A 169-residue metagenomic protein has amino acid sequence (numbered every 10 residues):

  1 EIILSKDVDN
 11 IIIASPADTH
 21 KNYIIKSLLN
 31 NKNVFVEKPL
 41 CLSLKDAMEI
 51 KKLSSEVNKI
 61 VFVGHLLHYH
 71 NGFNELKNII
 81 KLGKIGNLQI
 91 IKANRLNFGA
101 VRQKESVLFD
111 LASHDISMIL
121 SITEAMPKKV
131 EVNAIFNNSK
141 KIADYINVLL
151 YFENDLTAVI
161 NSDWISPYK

Functional and structural regions predicted by a protein language model:
E1-L4: Short acidic low-complexity segments
D7, S15-P16, S162-W164: Short glycine-/small-residue-rich Rossmann-like dinucleotide-binding loops
D9-N10, N33, I90, T157: Short, Asp-centered acidic motifs that coordinate Mg2+ and/or phosphate in catalytic or ligand-binding sites
N10-A17, K21-H68: Beta-strand-loop-alpha-helix segment that lines the small-molecule cofactor/substrate pocket of alpha/beta enzymes
K52-I60, N74-L88, E153: Basic phosphate/pyrophosphate-binding loop/patch that engages nucleotide-derived ligands
F62-H65, I91-N94, V132: Short glycine/serine/threonine-enriched helix-capping/active-site loop that flanks the nucleotide-sugar donor pocket
A93-Q103: Pol beta-like nucleotidyltransferase catalytic core
I116-K169: Contiguous beta-strand/loop segments that form the cofactor/metal-binding neighborhood of enzyme cores
